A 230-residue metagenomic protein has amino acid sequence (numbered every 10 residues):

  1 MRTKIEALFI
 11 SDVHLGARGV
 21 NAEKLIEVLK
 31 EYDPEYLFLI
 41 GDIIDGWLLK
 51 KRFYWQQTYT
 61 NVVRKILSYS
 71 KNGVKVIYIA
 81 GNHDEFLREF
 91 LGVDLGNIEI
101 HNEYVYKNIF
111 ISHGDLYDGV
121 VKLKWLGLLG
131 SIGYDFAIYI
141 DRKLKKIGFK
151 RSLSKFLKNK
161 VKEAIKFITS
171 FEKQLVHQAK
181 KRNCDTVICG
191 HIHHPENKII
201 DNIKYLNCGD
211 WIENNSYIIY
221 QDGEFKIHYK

Functional and structural regions predicted by a protein language model:
M1-I5, H228-K230: Short, Lys/Arg-enriched, disordered terminal segments
T3-I5, A17-Y106: Core catalytic region of metal-dependent phosphoesterases/phosphodiesterases, especially metallo-beta-lactamase-like
E6-H14, L48-R52, F156-A164: Short, basic, glycine/proline-bearing loop/turn elements
I10-S11, L37-G41, K75-N82, I111-S112 (+2 more regions): Active-site neighborhood of phospho(di)ester-bond hydrolases with catalytic His/Asp-centered motifs
L15, I44-D45, L116, H194: Short active-site segment of divalent metal-dependent hydrolases/proteases that encodes the spacing between
G96-H101, Y106-K107, D115, V120-G127 (+1 more regions): Conserved beta-sheet core of the metallophosphoesterase superfamily
S112-F171: Active-site-proximal loop/helix segment associated with metal-binding centers of metalloenzymes
